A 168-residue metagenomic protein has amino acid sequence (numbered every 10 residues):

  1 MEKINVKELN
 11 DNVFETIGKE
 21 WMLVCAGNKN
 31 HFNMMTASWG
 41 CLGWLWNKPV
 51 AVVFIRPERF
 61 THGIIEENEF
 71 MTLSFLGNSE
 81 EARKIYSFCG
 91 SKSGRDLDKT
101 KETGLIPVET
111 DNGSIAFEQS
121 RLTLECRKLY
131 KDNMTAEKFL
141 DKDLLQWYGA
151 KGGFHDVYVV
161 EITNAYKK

Functional and structural regions predicted by a protein language model:
M1-A37, C41-K168: Active-site-proximal mixed secondary-structure blocks
